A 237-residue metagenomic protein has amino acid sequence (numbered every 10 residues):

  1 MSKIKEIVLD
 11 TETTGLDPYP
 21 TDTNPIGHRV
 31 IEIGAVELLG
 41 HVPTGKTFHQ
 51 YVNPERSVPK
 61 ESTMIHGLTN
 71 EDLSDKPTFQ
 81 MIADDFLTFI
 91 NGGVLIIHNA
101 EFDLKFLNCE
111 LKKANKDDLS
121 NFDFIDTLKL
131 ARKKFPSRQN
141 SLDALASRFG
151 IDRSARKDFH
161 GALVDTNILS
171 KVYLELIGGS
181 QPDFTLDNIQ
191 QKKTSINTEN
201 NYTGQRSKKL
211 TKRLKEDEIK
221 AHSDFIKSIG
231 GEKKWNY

Functional and structural regions predicted by a protein language model:
M1, E175-Y237: Acidic two-metal-ion nuclease catalytic site recognized across multiple nuclease folds, prominently DnaQ/RNase D-T
M1-F122, R132-F135, A144-F159: Conserved non-catalytic scaffold segment of RNase H-like nuclease domains
A83, Q139-L142, I219-H222: Alpha-helix initiation and N-capping motif
V94-I97, F106, E110-L111, S141-N201: Acidic, Mg2+-coordinating catalytic module of metal-dependent nucleases/exonucleases that use a two-metal-ion mechanism
P136, H160-L163, E216: Short, well-ordered coil↔helix boundary/capping segments
